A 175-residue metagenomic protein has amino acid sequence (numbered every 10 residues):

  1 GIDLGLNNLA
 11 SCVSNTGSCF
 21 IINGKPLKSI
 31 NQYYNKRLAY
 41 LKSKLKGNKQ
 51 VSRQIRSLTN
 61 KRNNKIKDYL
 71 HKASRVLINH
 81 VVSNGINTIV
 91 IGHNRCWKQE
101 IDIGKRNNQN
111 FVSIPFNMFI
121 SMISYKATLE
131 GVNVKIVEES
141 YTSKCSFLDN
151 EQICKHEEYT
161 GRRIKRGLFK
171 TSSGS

Functional and structural regions predicted by a protein language model:
G1-S175: Positively charged, helix-rich recognition surfaces that bind polyanionic ligands
